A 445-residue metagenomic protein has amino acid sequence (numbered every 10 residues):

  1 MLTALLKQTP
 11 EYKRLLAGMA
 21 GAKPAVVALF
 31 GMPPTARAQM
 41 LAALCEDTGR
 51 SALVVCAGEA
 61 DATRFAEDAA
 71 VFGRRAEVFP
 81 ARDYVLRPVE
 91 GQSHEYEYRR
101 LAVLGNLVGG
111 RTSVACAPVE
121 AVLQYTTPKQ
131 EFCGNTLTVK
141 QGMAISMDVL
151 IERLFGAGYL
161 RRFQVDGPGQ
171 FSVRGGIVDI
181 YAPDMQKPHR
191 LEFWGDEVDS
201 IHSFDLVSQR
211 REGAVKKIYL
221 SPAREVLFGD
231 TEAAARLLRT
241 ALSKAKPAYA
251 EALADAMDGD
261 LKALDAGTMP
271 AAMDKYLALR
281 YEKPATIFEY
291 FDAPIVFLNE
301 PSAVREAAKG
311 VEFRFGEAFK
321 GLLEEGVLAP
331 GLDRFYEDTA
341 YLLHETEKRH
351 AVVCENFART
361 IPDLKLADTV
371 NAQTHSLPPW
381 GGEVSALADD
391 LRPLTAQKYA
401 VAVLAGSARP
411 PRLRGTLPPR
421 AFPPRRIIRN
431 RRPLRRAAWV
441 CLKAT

Functional and structural regions predicted by a protein language model:
M1-T445: ASCE RecA-like P-loop NTPase motor cores that couple ATP hydrolysis to mechanical translocation on nucleic acids
